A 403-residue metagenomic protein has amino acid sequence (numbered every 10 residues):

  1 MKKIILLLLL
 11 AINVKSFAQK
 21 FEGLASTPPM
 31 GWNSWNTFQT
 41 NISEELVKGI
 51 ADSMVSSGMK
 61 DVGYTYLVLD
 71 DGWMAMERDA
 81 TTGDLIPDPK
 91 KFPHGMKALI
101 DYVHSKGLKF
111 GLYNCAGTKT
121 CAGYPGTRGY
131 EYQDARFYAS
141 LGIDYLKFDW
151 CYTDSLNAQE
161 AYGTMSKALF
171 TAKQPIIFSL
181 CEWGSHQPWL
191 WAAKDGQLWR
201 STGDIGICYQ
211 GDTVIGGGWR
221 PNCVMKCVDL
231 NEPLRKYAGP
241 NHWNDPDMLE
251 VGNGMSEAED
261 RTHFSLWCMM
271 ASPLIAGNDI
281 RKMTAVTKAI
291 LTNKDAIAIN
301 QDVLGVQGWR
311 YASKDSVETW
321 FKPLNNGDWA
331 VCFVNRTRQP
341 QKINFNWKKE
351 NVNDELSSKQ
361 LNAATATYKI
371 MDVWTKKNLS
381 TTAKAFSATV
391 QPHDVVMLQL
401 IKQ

Functional and structural regions predicted by a protein language model:
M1-K20: Bacterial Sec-dependent N-terminal signal peptides
Q19-E44, K48, S53: N-terminal module-boundary/linker segments of secreted carbohydrate-active enzymes
L24, P28-S34, G63-D70, K109-N114 (+7 more regions): Structural recognition of the beta-strand scaffold that forms the well-ordered cores of secreted hydrolase catalytic
W35-T37, G72, C115-K119, C151-T153 (+3 more regions): Active-site beta-loop-alpha junctions enriched in small/polar residues
I50, M54-S155: Aromatic-lined carbohydrate-binding/catalytic grooves of carbohydrate-active enzymes
Y130, I177-D279, N300: Glycan-recognition surfaces
W267-M270, I275-G277, S313-S358, H393: Carbohydrate-binding surface patches
T381-Q403: C-terminal beta-strand-rich structural cap/linker in extracellular carbohydrate-active enzymes
